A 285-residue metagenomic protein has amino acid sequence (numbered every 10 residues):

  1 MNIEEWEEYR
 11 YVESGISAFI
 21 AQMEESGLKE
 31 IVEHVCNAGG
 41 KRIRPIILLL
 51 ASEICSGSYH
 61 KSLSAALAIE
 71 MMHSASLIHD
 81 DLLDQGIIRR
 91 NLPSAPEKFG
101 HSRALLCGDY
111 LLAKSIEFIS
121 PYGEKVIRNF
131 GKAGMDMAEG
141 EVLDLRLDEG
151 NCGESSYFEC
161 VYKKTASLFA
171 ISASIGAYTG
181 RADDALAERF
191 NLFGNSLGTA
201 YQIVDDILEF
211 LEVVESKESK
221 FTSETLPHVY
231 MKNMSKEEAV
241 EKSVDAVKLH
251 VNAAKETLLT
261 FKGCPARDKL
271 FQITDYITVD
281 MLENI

Functional and structural regions predicted by a protein language model:
M1-E97, V126, A133, L143-C152 (+4 more regions): Conserved N-terminal diphosphate/IPP-binding helix and adjacent helical/loop segment of trans-prenyltransferase domains
V35-K41, S102-A104, V161: Solvent-exposed loop and edge beta-strand segments that line ligand/cofactor-binding and catalytic clefts
L50, I54, S174-T179, T257: Alpha-helical transmembrane segments of multipass membrane proteins
S56, S120, R181-A182: Short helix-capping/hinge motifs at transmembrane helix termini and TM-loop junctions
I78-K98, G108, I116, M137-N151 (+2 more regions): Acidic, Mg2+-coordinating active-site segments of isoprenoid diphosphate-utilizing enzymes
I116-K132, E238-E241: Transmembrane helix-loop-helix
E154-K164, E241: A short glycine-threonine-serine/GTX helix/turn-capping micro-motif
Y162-S167, A254: Alpha-helical bundle segments that constitute or directly flank the non-heme di-iron/ferroxidase center
